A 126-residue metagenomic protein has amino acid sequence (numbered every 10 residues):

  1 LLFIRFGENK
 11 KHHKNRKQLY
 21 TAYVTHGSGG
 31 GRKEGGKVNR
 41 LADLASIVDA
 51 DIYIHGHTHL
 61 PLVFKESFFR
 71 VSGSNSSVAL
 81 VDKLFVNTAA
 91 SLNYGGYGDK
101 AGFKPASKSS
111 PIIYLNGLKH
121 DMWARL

Functional and structural regions predicted by a protein language model:
L1-L126: Extended recognition/assembly regions associated with phosphoester-bond processing machinery
